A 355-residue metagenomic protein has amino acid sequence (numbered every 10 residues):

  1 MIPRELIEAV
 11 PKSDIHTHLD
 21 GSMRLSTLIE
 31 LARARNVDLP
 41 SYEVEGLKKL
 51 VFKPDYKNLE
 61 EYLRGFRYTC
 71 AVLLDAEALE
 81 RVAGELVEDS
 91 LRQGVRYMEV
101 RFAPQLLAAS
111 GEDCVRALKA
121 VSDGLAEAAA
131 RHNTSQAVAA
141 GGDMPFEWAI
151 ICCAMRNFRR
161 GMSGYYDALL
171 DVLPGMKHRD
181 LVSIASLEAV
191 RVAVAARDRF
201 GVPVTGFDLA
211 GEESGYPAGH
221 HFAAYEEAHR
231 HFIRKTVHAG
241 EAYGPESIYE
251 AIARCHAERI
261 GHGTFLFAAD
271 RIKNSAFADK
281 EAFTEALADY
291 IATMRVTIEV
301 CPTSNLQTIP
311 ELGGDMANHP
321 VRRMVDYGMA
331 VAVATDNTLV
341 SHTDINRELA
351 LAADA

Functional and structural regions predicted by a protein language model:
M1-I233, E241-R259, F265-A355: Metal-cofactor-binding active-site regions of metalloenzymes
